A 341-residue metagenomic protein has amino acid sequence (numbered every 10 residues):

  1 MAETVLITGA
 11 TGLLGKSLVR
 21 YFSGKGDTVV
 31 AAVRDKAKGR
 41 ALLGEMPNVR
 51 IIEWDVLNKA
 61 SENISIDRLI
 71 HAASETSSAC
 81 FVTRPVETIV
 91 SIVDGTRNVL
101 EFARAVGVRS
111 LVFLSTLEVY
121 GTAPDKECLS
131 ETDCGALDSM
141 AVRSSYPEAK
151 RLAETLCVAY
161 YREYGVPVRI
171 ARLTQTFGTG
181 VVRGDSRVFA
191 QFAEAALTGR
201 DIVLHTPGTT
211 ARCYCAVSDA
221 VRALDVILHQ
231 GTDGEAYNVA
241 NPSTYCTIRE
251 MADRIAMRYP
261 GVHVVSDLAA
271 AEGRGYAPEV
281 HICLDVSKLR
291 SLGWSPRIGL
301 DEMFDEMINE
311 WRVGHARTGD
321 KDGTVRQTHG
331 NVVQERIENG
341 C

Functional and structural regions predicted by a protein language model:
V5-K25: N-terminal Rossmann NAD(P)H-binding glycine-rich loop of SDR-like oxidoreductase domains
T11, E75-A79, L117-P124, T174-F177: Active-site segment of SDR-like NAD(P)-dependent oxidoreductases
A32-A37: N-terminal Rossmann-fold cofactor-binding loop
E53-S91: NAD(P)H-binding glycine-rich loop region in Rossmannoid oxidoreductase-like domains and their noncatalytic homologs
A73, V112-S115, R172-T174, A240: Active-site beta-alpha turn of Rossmann-fold NAD(P)-dependent dehydrogenases/reductases
V86, V90, D94-N98, S110 (+3 more regions): Catalytic helix-loop patch of NAD(P)-dependent Rossmann-fold dehydrogenases
D125-C128, T155-R212, V217-L228, D253-R258: NAD(P)-dependent short-chain dehydrogenase/reductase
A196, R200, L204-C341: C-terminal substrate-binding subdomain of Rossmann-fold SDR/epimerase-dehydratase oxidoreductases
